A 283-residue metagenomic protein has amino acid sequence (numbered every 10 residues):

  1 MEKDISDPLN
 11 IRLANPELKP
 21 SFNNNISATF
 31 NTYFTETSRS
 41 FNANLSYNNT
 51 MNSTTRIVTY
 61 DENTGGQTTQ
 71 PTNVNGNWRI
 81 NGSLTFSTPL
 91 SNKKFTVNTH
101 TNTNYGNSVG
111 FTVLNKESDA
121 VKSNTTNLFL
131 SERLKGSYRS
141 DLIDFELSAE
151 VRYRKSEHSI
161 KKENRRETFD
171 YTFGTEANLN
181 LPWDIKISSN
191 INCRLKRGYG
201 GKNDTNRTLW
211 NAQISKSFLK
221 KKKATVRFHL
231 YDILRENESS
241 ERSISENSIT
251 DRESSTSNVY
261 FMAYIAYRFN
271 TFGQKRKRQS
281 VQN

Functional and structural regions predicted by a protein language model:
M1-N283: Exposed, low-structure sequence patches enriched in small/polar residues
